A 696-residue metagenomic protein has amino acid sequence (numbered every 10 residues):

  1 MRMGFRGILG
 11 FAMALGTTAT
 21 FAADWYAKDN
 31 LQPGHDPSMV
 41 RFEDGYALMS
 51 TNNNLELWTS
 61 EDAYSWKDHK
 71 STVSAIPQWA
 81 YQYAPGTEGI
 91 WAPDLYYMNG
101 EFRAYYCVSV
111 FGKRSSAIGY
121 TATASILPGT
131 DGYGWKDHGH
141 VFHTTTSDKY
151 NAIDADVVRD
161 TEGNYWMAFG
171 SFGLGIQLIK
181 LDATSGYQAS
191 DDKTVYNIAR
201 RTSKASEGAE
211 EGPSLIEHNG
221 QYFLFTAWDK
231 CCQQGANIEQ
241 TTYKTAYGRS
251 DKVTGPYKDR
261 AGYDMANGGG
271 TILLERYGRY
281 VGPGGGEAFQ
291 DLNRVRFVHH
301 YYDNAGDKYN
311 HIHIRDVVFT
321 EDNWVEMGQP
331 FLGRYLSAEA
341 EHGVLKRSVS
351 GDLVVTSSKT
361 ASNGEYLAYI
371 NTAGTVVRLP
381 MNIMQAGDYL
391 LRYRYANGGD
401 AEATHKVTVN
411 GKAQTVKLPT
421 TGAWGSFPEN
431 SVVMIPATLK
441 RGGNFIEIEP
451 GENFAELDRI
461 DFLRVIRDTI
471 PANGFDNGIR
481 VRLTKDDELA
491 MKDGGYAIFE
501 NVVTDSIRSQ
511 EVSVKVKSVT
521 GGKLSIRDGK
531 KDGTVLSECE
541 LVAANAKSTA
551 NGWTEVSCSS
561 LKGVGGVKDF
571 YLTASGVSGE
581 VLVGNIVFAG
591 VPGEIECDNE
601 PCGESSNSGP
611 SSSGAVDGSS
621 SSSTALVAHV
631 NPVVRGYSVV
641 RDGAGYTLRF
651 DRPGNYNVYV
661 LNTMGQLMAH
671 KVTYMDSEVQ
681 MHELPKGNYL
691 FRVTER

Functional and structural regions predicted by a protein language model:
A22-S358, R378, R392, F462-S509 (+6 more regions): Carbohydrate-active catalytic/glycan-binding domains of CAZyme proteins, especially the secreted or lumenal ectodomains
I272, N410-R441, K531-V567, V577: Extracellular carbohydrate recognition and processing domains and analogous Trp-centered ligand-binding platforms
S358-V376, M384, W424-F427, K485-I498 (+2 more regions): Extracellular beta-rich ligand/substrate-recognition surface
Q385, A396-T404, F454, V516-L524 (+1 more regions): Extended, low-complexity, turn-rich repeat/linker tracts enriched in Gly/Pro/Ser/Thr and Asp/Glu that occur
E402-A413, K523-D532: Short, surface-exposed beta-strand/strand-loop-strand elements in extracellular ectodomains
I448-P450, L572-A574, V693: Conserved structural position at the C-terminal beta-strand of extracellular beta-sandwich adhesion modules
E594-L626: Ser/Thr/Gly/Pro-rich low-complexity, disordered linker/stalk segments of secreted and cell-surface proteins
S619-R696: C-terminal outer-membrane/trafficking sorting elements
